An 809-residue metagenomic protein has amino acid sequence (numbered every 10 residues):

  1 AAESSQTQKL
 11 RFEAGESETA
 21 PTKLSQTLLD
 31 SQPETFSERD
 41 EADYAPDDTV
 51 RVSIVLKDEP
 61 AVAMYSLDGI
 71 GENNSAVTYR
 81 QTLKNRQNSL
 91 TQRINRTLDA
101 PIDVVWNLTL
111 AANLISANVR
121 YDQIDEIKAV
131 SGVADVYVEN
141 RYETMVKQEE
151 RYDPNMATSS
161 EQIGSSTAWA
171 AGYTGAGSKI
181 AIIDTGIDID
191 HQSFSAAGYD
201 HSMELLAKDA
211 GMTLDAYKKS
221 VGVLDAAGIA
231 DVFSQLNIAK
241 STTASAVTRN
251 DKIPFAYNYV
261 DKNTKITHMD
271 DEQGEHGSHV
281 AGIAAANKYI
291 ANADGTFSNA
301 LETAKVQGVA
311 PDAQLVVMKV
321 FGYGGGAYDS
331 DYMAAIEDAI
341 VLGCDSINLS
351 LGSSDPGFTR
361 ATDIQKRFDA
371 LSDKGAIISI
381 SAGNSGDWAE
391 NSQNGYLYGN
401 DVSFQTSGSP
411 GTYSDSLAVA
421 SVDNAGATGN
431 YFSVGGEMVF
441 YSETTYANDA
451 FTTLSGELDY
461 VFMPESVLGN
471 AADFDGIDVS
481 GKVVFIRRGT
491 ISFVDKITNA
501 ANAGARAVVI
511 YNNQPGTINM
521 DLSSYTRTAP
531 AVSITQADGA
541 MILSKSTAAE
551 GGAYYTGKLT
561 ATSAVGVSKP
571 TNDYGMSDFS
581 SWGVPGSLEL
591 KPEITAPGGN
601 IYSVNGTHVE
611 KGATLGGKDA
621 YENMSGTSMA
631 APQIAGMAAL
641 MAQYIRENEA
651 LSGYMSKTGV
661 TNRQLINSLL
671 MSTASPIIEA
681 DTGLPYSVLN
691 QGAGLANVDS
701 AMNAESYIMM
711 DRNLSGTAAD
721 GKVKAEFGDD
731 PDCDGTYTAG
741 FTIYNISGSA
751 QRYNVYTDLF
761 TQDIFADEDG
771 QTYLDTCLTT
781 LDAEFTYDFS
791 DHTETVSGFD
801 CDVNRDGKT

Functional and structural regions predicted by a protein language model:
K9-V146: Inhibitory N-terminal propeptides of secreted protease zymogens
R11-P46, V119-I124, V146-I182, G186-Y199 (+8 more regions): N-terminal domain-start motif of subtilase-like serine proteases
D47, T167-Y257, D261-Y328, L342-D345 (+7 more regions): Subtilisin-like serine protease catalytic core
Q192-K252, A256-Y257, D261, I266-H268 (+4 more regions): Structured lumen-facing ectodomains of secretory-pathway proteins
A281-I283, V320-F321, D345-S346, G489 (+2 more regions): Hydrolase catalytic cores
L315, G322, I336-T359, S381-A382 (+2 more regions): Short acidic, glycine-rich surface-loop motifs adjacent to enzyme active sites
G575-S581, V698-G748, V803-N804: Beta-sheet-dominated interaction scaffolds and their linkers
I708-A725, G748-G807: Surface-exposed binding patches on compact interaction domains or structured appendages
